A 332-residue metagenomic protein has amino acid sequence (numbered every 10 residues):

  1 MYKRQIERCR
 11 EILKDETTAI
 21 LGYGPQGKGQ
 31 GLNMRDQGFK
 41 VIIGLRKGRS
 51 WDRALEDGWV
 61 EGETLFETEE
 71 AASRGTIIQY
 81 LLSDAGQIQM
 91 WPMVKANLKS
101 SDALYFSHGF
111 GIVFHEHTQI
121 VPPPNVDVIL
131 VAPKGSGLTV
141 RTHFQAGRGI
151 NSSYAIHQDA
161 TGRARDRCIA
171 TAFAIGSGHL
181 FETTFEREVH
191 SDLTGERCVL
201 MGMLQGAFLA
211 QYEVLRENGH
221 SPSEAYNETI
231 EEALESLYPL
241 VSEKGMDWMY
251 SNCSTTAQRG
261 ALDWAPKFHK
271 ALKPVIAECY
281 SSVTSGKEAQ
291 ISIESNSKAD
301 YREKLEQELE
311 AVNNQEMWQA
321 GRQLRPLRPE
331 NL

Functional and structural regions predicted by a protein language model:
M1-Y2: Conserved small/polar residues in nucleotide/adenosyl-binding loops
E16-M34: Glycine-rich adenosine-cofactor-binding loop
G29, R35-W59: NAD(P)-binding Rossmann-fold cofactor-contacting core
R46, L55-V113, V121-S136: Rossmann-like NAD(P)-binding element
W51, A71-A72, Q87, P222-Y226: Small-residue helix-packing motif on alpha-helices
Y105-R197: Rossmann-fold dinucleotide-binding core
G162-E217, S223-V241: Active-site-proximal catalytic alpha-helix in oxidoreductases
E217-L332: NAD(P)-dependent Rossmann-like dehydrogenase/reductase catalytic/cofactor-binding core
